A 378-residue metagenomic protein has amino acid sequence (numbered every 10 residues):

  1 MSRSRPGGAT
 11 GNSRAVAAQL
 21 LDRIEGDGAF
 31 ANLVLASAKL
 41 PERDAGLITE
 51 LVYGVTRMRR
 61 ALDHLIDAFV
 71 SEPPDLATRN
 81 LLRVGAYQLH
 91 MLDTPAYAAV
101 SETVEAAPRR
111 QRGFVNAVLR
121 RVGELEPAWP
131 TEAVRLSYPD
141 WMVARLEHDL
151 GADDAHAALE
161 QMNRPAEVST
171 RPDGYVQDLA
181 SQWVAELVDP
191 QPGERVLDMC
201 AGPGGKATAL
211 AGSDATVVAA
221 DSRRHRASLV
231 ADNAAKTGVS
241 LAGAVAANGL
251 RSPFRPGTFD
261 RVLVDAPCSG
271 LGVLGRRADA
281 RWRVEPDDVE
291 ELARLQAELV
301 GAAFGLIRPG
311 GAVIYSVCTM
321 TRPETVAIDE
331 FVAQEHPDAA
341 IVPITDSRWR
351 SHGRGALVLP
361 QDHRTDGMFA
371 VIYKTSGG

Functional and structural regions predicted by a protein language model:
M1-G378: S-adenosylmethionine
